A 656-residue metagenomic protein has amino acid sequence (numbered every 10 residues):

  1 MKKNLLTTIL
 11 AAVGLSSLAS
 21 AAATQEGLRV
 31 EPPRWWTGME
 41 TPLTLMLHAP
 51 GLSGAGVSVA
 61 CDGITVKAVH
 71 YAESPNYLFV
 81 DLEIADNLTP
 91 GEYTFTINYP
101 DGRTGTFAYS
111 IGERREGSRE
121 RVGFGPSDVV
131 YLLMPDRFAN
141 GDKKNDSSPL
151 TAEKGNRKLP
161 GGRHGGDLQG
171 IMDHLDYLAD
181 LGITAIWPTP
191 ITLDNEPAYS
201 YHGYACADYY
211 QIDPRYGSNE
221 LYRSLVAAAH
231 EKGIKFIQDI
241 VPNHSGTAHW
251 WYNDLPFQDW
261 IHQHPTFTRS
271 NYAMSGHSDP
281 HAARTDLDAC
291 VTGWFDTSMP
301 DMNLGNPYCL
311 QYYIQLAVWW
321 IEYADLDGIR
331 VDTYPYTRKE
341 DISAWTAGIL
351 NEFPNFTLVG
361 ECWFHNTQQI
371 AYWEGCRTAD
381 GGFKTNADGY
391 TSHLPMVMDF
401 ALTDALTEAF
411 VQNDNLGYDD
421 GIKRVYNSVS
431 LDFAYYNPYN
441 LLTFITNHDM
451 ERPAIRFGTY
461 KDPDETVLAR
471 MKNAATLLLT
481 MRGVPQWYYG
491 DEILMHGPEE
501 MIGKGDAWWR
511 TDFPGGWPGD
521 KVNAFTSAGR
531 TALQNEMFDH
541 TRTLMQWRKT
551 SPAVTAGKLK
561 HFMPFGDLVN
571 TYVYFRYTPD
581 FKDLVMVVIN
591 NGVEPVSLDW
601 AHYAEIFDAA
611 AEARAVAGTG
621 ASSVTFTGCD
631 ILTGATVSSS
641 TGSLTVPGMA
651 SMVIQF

Functional and structural regions predicted by a protein language model:
L5-I9, L18-A22, G102-V129, M172 (+4 more regions): Carbohydrate-interacting/catalytic domains
A22-G54, F107-R121: Beta-strand/beta-sandwich contexts
M39-D101: Immunoglobulin-like IPT/TIG beta-sandwich domains and homologous Ig-like subdomains
E120-N145: Compositionally biased low-complexity segments at domain edges in trafficked proteins and select soluble regulators
V129-Y131, I186-P188, F236-Q238, I329 (+3 more regions): Hydrophobic faces of well-ordered beta-strands that scaffold small-molecule active sites in alpha/beta enzyme cores
F138-A324, I342-F353, T357, C362 (+3 more regions): Substrate-binding/active-site clefts of carbohydrate-active enzymes
V226, H244, L316-V318, E322 (+9 more regions): Active-site-proximal helices and loops of the catalytic beta/alpha 8
P438-D464: Active-site clefts of carbohydrate-active enzymes
